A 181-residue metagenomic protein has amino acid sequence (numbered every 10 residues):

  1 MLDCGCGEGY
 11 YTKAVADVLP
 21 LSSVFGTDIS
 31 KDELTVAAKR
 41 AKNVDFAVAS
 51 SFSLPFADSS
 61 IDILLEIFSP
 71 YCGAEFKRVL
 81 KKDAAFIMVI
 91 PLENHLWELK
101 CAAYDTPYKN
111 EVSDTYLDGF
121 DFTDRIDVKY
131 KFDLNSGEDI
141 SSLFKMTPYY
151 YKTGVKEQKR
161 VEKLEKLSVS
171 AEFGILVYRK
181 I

Functional and structural regions predicted by a protein language model:
L2-S53: Class I SAM-dependent methyltransferase SAM/SAH-binding core
F52-I63: A short acidic, Gly/Pro-enriched loop at the edge of an enzyme's catalytic core that lines a small-molecule cofactor
I61-E75, I90: A short SAM/SAH-binding and catalytic strip from SAM-dependent methyltransferases
D83-E93: Conserved beta-strand signature within the Rossmann-like core of class I S-adenosyl-L-methionine
P91-L96, Y104-D105, Y130: Short "lid" loop at the C-terminus of a central beta-strand within the Rossmann-like core of SAM-dependent
K100-F120: Conserved Class I S-adenosyl-L-methionine
V128-I181: Conserved Class I S-adenosyl-L-methionine
